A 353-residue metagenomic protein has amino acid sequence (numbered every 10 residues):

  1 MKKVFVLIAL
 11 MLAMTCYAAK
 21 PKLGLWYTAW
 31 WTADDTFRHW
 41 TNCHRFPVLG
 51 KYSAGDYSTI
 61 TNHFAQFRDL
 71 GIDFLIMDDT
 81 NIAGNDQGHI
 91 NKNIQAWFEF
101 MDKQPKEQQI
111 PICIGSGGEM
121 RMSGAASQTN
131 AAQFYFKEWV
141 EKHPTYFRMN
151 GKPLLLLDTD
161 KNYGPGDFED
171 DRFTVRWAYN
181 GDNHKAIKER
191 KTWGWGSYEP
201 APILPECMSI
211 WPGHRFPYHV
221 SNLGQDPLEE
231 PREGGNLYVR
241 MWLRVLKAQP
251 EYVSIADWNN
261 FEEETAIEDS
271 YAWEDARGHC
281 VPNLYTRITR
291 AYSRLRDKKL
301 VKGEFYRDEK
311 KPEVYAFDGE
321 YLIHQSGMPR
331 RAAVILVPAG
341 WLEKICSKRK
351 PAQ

Functional and structural regions predicted by a protein language model:
V4, E268-S270, M328-P329: Composition- and surface-driven signal marking solvent-exposed, interaction-prone regions in large proteins
V4-A13: Sec-dependent N-terminal signal peptides
A19-K302, D318-G319, Q353: Glycan-processing catalytic domains of CAZymes
L300-Q353: Short, surface-exposed polybasic-aromatic patches that bind anionic ligands, especially phosphate groups
